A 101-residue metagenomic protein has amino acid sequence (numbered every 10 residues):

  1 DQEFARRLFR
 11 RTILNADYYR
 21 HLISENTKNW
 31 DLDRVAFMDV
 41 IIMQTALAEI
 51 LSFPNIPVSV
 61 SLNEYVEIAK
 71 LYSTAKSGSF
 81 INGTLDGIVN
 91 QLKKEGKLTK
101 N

Functional and structural regions predicted by a protein language model:
D1-N101: Class I Rossmann-like S-adenosyl-L-methionine
